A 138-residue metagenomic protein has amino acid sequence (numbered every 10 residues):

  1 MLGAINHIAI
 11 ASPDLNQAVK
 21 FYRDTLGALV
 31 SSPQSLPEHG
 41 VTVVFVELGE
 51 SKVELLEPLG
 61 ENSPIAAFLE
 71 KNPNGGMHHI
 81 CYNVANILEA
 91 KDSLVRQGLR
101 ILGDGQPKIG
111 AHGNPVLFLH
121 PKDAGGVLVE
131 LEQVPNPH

Functional and structural regions predicted by a protein language model:
M1-Q17, G75-V84, Q133-H138: N-terminal beta-strand motif that seeds the catalytic metal site of vicinal oxygen chelate
L2, I10-K52, A90-D92, R96-G105 (+2 more regions): Core segments of cupin and vicinal oxygen chelate
I5, Y22, V46, V53-L56 (+4 more regions): Short, structured motif recognition centered on aromatic/hydrophobic residues
G49-V53, G60-N62, I87: Short, charged/polar surface micro-motifs in flexible loops or helix N-caps
N62-S63, K108: Serine-centered coil/turn micro-motif
A67-P73: Short, flexible, solvent-exposed loop/turn segments with mixed acidic/basic and small polar residues
P73-L99: Mid-chain, well-packed structural core segment of small domains
Q106-F118, K122-H138: Structural preference for solvent-exposed beta-strand-turn elements and adjacent flexible terminal/loop segments within
